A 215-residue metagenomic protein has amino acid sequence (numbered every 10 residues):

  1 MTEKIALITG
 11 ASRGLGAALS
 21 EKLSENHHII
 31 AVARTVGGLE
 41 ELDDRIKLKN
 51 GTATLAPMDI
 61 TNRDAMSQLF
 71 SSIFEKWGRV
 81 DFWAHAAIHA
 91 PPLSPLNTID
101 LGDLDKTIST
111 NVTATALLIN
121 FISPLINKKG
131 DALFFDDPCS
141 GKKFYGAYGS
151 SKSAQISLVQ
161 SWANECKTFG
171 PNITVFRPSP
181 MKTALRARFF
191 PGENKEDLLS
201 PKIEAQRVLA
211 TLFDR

Functional and structural regions predicted by a protein language model:
T9, V80-I88, N111, F134-F135 (+1 more regions): Rossmann-fold scaffold of SDR-type NAD(P)-dependent oxidoreductases
S12-R13: Conserved glycine-rich cofactor-binding loop
N26-E41: Conserved glycine-rich Rossmann-like NAD(P)H-binding loop of the short-chain dehydrogenase/reductase
S67, S71, I88-D103: Conserved mid-core segment of classical short-chain dehydrogenase/reductases
S71, E75, T110-G130, N164: Amphipathic alpha-helical dimer-interface segment in Rossmann-like NAD(P)H-dependent oxidoreductases
I88, K129-T168, P180: Catalytic loop of short-chain dehydrogenase/reductase
N97-A116, L133, Q155: Catalytic Tyr-X3-Lys loop
P171, V175-F176, T183, P191-R215: C-terminal helical subdomain
